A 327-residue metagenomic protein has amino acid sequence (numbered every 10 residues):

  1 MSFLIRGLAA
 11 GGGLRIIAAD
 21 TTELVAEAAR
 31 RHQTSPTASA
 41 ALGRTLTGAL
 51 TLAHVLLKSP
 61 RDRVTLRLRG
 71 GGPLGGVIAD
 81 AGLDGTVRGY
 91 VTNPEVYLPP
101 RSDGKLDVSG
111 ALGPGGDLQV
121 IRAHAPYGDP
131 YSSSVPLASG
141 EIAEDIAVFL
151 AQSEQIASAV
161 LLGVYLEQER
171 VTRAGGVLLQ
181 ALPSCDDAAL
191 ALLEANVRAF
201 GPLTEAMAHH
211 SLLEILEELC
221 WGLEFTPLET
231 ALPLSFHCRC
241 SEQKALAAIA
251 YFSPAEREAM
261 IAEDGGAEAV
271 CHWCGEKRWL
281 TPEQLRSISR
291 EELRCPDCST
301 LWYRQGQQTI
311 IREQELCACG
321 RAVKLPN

Functional and structural regions predicted by a protein language model:
M1-E229: Interaction interfaces in information-processing and related assembly proteins
A195-S289: Cys/His-clustered metal-coordination modules, chiefly Zn-binding fingers
C238, C271, C295-C298, L316-C317: Short cysteine-rich clusters marking metal-coordination/redox-active sites
S241, C298-L301, G320-A322: General secretory precursor processing signal
L246-A247, L280-T281, R304-Q305, V323-P326: Short, non-ligating residues that shape and space the ligands of small metal-coordination modules and catalytic
E258-G266, Q305-E315: Short linker/helix segments within small regulatory modules
C271-W273, I310-A322: Cysteine-rich micro-motifs
